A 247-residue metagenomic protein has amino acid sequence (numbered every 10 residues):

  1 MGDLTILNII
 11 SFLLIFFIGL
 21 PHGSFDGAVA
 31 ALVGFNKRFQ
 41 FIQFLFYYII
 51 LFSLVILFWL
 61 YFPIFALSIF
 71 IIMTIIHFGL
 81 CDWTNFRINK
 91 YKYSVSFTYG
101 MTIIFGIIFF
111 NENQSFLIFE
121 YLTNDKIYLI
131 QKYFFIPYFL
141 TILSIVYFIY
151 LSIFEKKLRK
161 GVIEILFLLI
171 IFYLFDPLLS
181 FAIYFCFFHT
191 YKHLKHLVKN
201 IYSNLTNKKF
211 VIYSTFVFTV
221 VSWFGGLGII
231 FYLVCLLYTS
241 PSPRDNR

Functional and structural regions predicted by a protein language model:
M1-G19: N-terminal signal-anchor module of multipass membrane proteins
D3-I6, F58-A66, F172-S180: Transmembrane helix interruption/hinge and helix-loop junction motifs
G23-L32, F78-R87, V146-K156, L194-V198: C-terminal ends of transmembrane helices
Y47-I56, F78, V162-I170: Hydrophobic, membrane-inserted alpha-helices
W59-G106: Membrane-interface helix-loop-helix junctions at boundaries between adjacent transmembrane segments
K92-S152: Long hydrophobic alpha-helical segments that form multi-pass transmembrane helix bundles in integral membrane proteins
Y184-I201: Predominantly late transmembrane helices and immediately cytosolic-facing juxtamembrane segments
Y238-R247: Single conserved hydrophobic/aromatic residue that forms the stacking wall/gate of nucleotide- or nucleobase-binding
